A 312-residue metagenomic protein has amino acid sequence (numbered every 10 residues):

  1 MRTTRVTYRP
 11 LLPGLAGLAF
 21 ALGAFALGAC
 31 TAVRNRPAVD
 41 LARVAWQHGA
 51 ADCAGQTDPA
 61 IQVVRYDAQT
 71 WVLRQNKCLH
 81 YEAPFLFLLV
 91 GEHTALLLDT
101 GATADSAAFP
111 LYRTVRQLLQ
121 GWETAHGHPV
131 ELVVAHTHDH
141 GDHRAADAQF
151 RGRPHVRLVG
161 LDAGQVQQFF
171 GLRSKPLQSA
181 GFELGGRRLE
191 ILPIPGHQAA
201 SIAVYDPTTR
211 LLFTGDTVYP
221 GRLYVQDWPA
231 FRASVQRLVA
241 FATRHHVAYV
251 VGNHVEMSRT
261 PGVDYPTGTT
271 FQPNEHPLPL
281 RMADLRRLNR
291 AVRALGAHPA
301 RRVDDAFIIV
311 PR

Functional and structural regions predicted by a protein language model:
M1-R9: N-terminal secretory signal peptides that target proteins for export/translocation
G14-G28: Bacterial N-terminal signal peptides
G28, A32-G55, Q236-R312: Accessory terminal helices/loops
A60-G121, V204-T217: Conserved beta-strand hairpin/beta-sheet module of binuclear metal-dependent hydrolase folds, prominently
D67-L73, S179, G186-E190: Short, hydrophobic/aromatic-rich segments at coil-to-beta transitions
W71, V133-A135, V159, L192 (+2 more regions): Hydrophobic/aromatic beta-strand patches that form the interior of the parallel beta-sheet core in alpha/beta enzyme
A95-L97, A102-A104, E190-P195, A199-D284: Metallo-beta-lactamase
A104-G186, L280: Active-site HxH/HxHxD metal-binding segment of metal-dependent hydrolases
